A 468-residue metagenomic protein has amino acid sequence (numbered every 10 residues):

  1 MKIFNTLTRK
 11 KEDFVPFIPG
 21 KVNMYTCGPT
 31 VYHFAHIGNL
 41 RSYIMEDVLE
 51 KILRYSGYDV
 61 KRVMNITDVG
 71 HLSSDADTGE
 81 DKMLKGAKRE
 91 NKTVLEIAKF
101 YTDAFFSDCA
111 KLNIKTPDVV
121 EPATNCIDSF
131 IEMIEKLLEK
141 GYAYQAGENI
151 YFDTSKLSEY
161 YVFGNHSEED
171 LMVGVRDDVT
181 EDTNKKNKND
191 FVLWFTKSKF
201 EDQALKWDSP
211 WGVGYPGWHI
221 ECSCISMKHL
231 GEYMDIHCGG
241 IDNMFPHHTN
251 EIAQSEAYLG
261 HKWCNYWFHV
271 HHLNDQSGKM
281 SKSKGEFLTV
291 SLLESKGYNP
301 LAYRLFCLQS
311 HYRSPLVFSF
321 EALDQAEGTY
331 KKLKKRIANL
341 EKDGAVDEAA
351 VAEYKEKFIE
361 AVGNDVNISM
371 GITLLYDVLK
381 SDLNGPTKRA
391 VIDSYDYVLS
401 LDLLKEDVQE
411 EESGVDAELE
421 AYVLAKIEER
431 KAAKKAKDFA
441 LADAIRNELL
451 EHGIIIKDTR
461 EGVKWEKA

Functional and structural regions predicted by a protein language model:
M1-Y32, D47, F106-S107, I127-N339: Alpha-helical recognition segments enriched in aromatics with Gly/Pro capping that present substrate-recognition
T8, F17-N113, E461-W465: N-terminal, positively charged nucleic-acid-binding surface of large information/translation enzymes
D59-K61, G141-G147, D382, I455-K457: Short, well-structured beta-strand/strand-turn elements
V63-V69, A98-F105, K115-F130, E148-L157: Short, glycine/charge-rich beta-strand/loop segments that flank catalytic centers and engage negatively charged groups
A87-T93, V119-T124, G212: The substrate-binding groove and active-site-proximal loops of carbohydrate-active enzymes, especially glycoside
K279-K282, E286-A468: Structural preference for alpha-helix termini/caps and helix-kink/transition segments
